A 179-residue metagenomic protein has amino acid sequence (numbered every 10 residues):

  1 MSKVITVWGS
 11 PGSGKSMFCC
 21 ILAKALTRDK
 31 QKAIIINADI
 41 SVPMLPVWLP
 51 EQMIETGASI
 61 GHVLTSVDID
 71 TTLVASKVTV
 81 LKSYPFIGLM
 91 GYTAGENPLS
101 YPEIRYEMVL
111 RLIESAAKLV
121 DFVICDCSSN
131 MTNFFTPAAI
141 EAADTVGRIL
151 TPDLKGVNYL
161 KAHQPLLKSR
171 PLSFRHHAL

Functional and structural regions predicted by a protein language model:
M1-V4, G61-T72, N158, P165-F174: Acidic-aromatic/histidine active-site loop/patch
S2-L45, A116: Walker A/P-loop phosphate-binding motif and the immediately C-terminal alpha-helix
I5, I34-I36, G88-M90, T145-G147 (+1 more regions): Hydrophobic/aromatic beta-strand patches that form the interior of the parallel beta-sheet core in alpha/beta enzyme
W8, D39, T93, S128 (+1 more regions): Anionic group-transfer/hydrolysis microenvironments
L26, K30, L49, L167 (+1 more regions): Active-site catalytic pocket residues across diverse enzymes, especially alpha/beta-hydrolases
D29, A33-I34, A38-I87: Phosphate-binding loop that captures ATP/GTP phosphates
T71-Y84, G88-T132: Cytosolic-facing regulatory segments adjacent to core modules
R111, A117-K118, F122, C127-L179: Conserved catalytic-core segment of NTP-binding enzymes
